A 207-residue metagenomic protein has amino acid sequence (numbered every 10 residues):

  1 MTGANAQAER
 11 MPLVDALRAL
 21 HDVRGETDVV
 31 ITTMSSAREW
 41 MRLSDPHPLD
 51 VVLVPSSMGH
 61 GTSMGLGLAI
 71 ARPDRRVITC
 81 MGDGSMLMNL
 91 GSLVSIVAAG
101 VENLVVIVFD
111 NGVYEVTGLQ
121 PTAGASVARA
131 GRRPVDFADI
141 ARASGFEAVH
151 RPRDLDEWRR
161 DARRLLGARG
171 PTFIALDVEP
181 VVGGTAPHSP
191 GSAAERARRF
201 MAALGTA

Functional and structural regions predicted by a protein language model:
M1-N5: Generic N-terminal amphipathic, Lys/Arg-enriched alpha-helix
A6-R10, V30: Short, N-terminal intrinsically disordered low-complexity segments that are rich in Pro/Gly and polar/charged residues
E9-A19, R42-T206: Thiamine diphosphate
L20-R24: A short, Lys/Arg-enriched amphipathic alpha-helix followed by its capping loop at the start of a domain
G25-E26, R169: Short, well-ordered loop/turn elements at secondary-structure boundaries
E26-V29, A148: Short active-site oxyanion
D28-H47: Acidic-glycine-rich active-site phosphate/pyrophosphate-binding loop
